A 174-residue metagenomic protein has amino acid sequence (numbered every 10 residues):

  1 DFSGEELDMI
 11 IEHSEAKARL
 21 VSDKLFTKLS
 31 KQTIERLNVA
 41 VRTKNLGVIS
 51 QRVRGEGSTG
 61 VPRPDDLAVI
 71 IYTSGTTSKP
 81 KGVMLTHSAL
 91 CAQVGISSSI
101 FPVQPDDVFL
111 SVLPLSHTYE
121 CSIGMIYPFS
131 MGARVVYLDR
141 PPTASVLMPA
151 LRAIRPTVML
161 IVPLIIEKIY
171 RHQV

Functional and structural regions predicted by a protein language model:
D1-E5, V112: Conserved AMP-binding/adenylate-forming
A18, K24-P64, Q173-V174: ANL superfamily adenylate-forming
G55-Y72, K79, P102-V108: Conserved pre-ATP/AMP-binding loop-to-beta segment of ANL
A68-V94: Conserved AMP-binding A3 loop
C91-V108, L115-V174: Conserved AMP-binding/adenylation subdomain of ANL enzymes
